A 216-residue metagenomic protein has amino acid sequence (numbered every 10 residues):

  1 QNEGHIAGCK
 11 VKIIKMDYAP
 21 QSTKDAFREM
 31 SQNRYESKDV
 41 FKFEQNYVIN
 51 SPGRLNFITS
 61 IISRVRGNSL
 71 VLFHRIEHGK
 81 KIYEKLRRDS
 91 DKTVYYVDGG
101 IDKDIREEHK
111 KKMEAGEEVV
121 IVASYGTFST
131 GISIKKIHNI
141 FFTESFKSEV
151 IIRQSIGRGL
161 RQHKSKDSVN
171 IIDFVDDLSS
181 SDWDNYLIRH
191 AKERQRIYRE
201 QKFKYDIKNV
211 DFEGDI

Functional and structural regions predicted by a protein language model:
Q1-D39: Interdomain hinge/linker at the junction between the two RecA-like core domains of SF2 helicases
I6-K10, D91-T93, K135-N139, K164-I171 (+1 more regions): Short glycine-/polar-rich loops that comprise or flank the Walker A/P-loop and associated switch/sensor motifs
V11, R158-K192: Conserved segment of the helicase C-terminal RecA-like domain
Q21-T23, T130-I134, S148-R153, K164 (+1 more regions): Switch/connector loops and helix/strand junctions flanking conserved nucleotide-binding motifs in nucleotide-processing
M30-R88: Conserved interdomain hinge at the start of the Helicase C-terminal
L70, K80-K81, D91-S129: Conserved helicase ATPase core of P-loop NTP-dependent helicases/translocases
V122-A123, T130-S145, R153-Q154, V169-D173: A short beta-strand element within the Helicase C-terminal
N170, N185-I216: Long, hydrophobic alpha-helical segments
